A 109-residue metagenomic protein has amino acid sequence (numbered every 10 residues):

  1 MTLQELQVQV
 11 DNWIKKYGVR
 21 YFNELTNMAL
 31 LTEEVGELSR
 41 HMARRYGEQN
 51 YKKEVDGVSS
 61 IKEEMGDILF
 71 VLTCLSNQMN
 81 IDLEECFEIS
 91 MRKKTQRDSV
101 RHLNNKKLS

Functional and structural regions predicted by a protein language model:
M1-M65, L69-S109: Flexible "arm" and connector segments at domain edges
